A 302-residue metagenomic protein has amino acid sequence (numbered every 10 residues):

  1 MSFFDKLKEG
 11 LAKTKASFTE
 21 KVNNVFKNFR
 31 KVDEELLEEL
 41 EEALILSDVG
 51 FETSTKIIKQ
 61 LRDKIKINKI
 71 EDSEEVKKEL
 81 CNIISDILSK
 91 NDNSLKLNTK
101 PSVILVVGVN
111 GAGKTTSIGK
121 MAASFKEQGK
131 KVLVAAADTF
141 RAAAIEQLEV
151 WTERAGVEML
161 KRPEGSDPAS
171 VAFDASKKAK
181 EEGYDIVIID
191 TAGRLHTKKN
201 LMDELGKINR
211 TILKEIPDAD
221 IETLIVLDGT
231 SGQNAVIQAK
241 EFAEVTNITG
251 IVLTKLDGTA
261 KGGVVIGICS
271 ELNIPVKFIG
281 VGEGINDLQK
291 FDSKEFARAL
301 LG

Functional and structural regions predicted by a protein language model:
M1-V25: Charged, compositionally biased N-terminal leader segments and the immediate start of the first structured element
L7-T14, N110, S117-A123, T211 (+1 more regions): Short, composition-biased local secondary-structure segments
L11, D48-G50, V109, D138 (+4 more regions): Residue-level signature of catalytic and energy-coupling elements of molecular machines, predominantly ATP/GTP-dependent
S17-A137, A144-D167, A172-K180, Y184-I189: Primarily NTPase-proximal linker/entry elements flanking Walker-type ATP/GTP-binding cores
E34, T55, I70, E74 (+5 more regions): Non-catalytic, surface-exposed connector residues within folded enzymatic/regulatory domains
F51-T53, R141, D257, I285: Short hydrophobic/aromatic residue motifs in ordered secondary structure
Q147, D167-E182, T197-G302: Conserved catalytic-core segment of NTP-binding enzymes
A192-R194: Short glycine-rich anion-binding loops that position phosphate/pyrophosphate groups of nucleotides and phosphorylated
